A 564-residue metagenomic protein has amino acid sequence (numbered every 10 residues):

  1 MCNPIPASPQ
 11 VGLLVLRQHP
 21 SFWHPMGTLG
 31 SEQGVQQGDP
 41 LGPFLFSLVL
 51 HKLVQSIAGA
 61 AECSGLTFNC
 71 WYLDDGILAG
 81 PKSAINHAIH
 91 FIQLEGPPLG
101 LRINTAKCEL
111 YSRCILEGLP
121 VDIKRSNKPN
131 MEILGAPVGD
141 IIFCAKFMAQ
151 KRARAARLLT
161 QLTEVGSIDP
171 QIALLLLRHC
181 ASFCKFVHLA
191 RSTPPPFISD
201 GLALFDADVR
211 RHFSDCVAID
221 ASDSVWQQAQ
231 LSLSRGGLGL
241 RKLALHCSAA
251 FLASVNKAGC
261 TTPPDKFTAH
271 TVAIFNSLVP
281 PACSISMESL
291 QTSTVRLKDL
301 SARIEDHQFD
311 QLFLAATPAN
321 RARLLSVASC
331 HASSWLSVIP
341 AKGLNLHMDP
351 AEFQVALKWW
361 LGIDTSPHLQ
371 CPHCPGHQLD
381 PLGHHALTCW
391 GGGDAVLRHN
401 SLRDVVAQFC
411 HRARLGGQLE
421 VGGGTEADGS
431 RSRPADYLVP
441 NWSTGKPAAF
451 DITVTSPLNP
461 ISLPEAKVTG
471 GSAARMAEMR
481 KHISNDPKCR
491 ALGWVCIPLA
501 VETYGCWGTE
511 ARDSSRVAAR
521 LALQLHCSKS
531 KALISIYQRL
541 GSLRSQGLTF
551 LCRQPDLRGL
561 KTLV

Functional and structural regions predicted by a protein language model:
M1-A88, A106, S112-R113: Conserved polymerase palm-domain catalytic core
C2, G34-F46, A79-K82, I142-Q150 (+4 more regions): Conserved, non-catalytic sequence blocks in retroelement Pol enzymes and Pol-derived host proteins
S31, P81, L94-S192, S232 (+3 more regions): A conserved non-catalytic segment of reverse transcriptases and RNA-directed RNA polymerases corresponding to the late
K151, L158, F183-G362: Acidic catalytic cores of enzymes that act on phosphate-bearing nucleotides/polynucleotides
L238, K242-L245, L252, P372-L402: Short Cys/His-based metal-binding microdomains
A273-P375, G393-D394, Q408, R412 (+3 more regions): Non-catalytic C-terminal interaction segments of nucleic acid-processing enzymes
C389-V421: Amphipathic alpha-helical
